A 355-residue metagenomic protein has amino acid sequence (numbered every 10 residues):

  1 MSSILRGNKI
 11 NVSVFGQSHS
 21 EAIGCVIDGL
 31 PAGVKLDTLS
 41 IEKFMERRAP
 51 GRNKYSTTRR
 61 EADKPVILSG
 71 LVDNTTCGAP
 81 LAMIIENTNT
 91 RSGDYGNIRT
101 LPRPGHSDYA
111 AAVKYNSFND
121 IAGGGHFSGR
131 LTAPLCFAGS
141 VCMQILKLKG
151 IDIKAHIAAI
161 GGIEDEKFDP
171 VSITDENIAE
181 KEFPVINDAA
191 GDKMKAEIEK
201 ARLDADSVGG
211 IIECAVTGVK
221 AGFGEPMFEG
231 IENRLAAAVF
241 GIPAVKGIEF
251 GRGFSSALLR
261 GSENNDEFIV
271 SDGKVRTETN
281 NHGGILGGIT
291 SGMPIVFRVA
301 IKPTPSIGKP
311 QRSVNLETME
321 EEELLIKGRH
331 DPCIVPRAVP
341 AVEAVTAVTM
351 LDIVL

Functional and structural regions predicted by a protein language model:
M1-R59: N-terminal, positively charged regions that mediate nucleic acid binding
N11, S306-L355: Internal helix-turn-beta structural module
N11-G16, N119-L131, A221-E225, N280-I285 (+1 more regions): A short glycine/serine-rich beta->alpha loop
F15-E21, A205-E321: Glycine-rich anion/phosphate-binding loop at the beta-strand->alpha-helix junction
E21-G33, G129-I151, E229-A237, M293-T304 (+1 more regions): Alpha-helical support elements that line or immediately flank enzyme active sites and cofactor-binding pockets
F44-P104, D108-A110: Glycine-rich, N-terminal phosphate-binding loop and its surrounding beta-alpha-beta segment
R99-G125, S313-H330: Short acidic, glycine/tyrosine-flanked loop/strand segments centered on an H-E-D-like triad
K114-M227: Glycine-rich, mobile lid/loop segments that gate access to catalytic sites or pores
